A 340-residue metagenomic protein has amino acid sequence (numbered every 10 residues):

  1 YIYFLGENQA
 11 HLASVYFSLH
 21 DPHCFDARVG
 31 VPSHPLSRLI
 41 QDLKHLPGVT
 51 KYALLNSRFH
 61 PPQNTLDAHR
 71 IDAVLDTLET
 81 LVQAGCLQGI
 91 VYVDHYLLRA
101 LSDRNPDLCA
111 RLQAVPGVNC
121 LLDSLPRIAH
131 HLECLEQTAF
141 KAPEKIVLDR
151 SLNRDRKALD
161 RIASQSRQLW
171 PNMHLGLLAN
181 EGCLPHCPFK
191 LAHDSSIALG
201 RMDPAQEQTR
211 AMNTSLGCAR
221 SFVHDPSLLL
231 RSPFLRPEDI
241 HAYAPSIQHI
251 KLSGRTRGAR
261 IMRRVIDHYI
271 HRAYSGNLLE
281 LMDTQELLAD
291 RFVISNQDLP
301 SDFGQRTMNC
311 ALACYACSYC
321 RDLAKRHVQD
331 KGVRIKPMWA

Functional and structural regions predicted by a protein language model:
Y1-H131, A142-K251, R255-A340: Active-site pocket-lining/capping segments in soluble small-molecule metabolic enzymes
